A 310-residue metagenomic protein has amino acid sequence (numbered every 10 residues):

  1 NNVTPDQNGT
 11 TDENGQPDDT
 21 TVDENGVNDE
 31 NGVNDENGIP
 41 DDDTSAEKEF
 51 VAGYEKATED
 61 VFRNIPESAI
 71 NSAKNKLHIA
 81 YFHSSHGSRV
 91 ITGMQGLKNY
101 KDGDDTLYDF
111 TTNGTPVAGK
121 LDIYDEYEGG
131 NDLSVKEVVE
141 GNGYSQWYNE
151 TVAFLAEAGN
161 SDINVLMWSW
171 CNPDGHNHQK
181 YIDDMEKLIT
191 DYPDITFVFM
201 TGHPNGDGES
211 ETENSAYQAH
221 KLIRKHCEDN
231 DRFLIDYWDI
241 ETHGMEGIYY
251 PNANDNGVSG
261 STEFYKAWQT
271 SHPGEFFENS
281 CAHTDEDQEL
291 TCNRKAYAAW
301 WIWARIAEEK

Functional and structural regions predicted by a protein language model:
N1-A46: Ser/Thr/Gly/Pro-rich low-complexity, disordered linker/stalk segments of secreted and cell-surface proteins
V51-A156, R294, A298-W300, A304-I306: N-terminal carbohydrate-binding/catalytic regions of secreted carbohydrate-active enzymes
N75-H78, G103-T106, N160-L166, T190-V198 (+2 more regions): Loop/turn elements at helix/coil->beta-strand transitions in domains of secreted/extracellular proteins
L77-Y81, W170-G175, G208-E213, D285-T291: Second-shell loop/turn segments in exported
I91-Q95, V152, M167, H178-E186 (+3 more regions): Extracytoplasmic/secreted envelope proteins and their assembly/folding machinery, especially bacterial periplasmic
N142-I182, H203-N205: Oxyanion-hole/transition-state-stabilizing segment in secreted/luminal serine hydrolases and related acyltransferases
P204-E246: Substrate-gating cap/lid alpha-helix
D255-K310: Histidine-centered active-site loop/cap adjacent to the catalytic His in serine esterases/O-acetyl transfer systems
